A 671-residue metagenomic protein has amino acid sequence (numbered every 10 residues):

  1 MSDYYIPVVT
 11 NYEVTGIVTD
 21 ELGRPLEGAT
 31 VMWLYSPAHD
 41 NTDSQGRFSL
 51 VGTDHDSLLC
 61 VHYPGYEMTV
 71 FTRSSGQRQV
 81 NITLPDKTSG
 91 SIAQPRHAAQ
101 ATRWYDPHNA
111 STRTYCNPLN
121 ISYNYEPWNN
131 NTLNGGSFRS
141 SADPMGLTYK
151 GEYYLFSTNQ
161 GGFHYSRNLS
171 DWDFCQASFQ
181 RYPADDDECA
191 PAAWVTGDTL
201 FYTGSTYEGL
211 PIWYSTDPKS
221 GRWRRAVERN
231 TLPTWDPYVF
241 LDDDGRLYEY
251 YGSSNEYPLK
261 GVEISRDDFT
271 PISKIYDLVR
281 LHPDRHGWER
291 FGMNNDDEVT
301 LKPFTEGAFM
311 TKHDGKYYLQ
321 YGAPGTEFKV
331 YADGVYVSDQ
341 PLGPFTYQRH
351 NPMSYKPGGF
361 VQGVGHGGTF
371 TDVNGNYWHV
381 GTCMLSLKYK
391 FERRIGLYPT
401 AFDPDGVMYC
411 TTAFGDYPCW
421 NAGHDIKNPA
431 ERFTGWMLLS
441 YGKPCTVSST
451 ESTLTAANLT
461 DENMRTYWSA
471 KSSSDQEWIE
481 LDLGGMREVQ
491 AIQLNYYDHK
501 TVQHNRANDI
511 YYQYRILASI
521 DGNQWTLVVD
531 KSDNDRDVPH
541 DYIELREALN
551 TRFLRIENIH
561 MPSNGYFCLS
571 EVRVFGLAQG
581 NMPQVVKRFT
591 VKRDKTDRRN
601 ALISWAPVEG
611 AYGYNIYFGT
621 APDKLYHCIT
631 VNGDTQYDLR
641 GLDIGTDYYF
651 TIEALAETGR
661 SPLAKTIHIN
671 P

Functional and structural regions predicted by a protein language model:
P7-E27: Structural motif
P37-R47, T72: Short, acidic Ser/Thr/Gly-rich low-complexity loop/linker segments typical of extracellular and cell-surface proteins
C60-T72, G76, E657-T658: A short, solvent-exposed loop/turn motif at the edges and junctions of modular extracellular/periplasmic domains
Q94-T300, K312-G359, N374, C383-K427: Beta-rich carbohydrate-recognition and catalytic domains
D461-L527, P539-V585, A606, I644: Aromatic, loop-rich ligand-recognition surfaces of beta-strand-rich domains
F575-G610, I644, T658-P671: Pro/Thr/Ser/Gly-rich low-complexity, intrinsically disordered linker/stalk tracts
L639-R660: Beta-strand-rich modules
